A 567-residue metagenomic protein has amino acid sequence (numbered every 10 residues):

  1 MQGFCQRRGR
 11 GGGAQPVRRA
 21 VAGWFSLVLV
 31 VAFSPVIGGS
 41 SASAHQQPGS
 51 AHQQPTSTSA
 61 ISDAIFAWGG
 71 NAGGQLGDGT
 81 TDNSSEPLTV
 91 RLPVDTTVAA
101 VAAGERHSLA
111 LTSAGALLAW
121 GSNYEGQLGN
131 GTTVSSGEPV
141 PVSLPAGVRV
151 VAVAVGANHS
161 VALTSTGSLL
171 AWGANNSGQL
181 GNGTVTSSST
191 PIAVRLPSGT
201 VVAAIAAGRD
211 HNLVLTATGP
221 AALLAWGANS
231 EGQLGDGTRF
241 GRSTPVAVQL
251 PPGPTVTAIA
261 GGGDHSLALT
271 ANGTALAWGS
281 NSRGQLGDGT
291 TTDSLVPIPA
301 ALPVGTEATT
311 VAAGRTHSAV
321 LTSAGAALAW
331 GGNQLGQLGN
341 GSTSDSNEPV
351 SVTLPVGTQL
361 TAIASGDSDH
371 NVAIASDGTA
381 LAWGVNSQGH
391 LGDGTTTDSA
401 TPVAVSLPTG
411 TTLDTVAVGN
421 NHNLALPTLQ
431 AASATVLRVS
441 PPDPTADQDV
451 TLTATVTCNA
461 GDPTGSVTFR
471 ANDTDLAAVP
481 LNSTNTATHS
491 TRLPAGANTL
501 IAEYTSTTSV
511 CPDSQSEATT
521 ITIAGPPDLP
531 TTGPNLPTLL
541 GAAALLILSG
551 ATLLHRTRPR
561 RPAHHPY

Functional and structural regions predicted by a protein language model:
Q2-A44, P537-P559: Secretory targeting and sorting signals
A44-V101, E105, A110, Y124 (+2 more regions): An edge-strand/N-cap motif at the start of beta-rich repeat modules
D63, R106, G115, N158 (+10 more regions): Short coil/turn segments that connect the beta-strands within blades of beta-propeller domains
F66-E86, G121-E138, L170-T190, L224-T244 (+3 more regions): Short glycine/serine- and acidic-residue-enriched loop/turn motifs that recur at repeat junctions
A67, H107-A110, A119, E138 (+11 more regions): Conserved core positions of repeat-based scaffolds
D414-Q430: Blade-level signature of beta-propeller repeat domains, shared across WD40, Kelch, NHL, RCC1 and BNR/Asp-box propellers
L429-Y567: Solvent-exposed beta-strand/loop surfaces, strongest in extracytoplasmic domains of secreted and cell-surface proteins
